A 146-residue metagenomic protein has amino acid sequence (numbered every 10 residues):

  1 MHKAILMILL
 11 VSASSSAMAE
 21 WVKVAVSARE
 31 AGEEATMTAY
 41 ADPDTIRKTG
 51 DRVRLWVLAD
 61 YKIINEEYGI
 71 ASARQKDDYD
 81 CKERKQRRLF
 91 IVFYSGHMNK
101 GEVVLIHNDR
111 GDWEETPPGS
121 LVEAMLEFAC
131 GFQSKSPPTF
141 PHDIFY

Functional and structural regions predicted by a protein language model:
M1-A4: Positively charged n-region of N-terminal signal peptides that target proteins for export
S12-S16: N-terminal signal peptide c-region/cleavage motif recognized by signal peptidases
A17-R74, D78-Y146: N-terminal secretory-pathway/extracellular module detecting exported/lumenal segments and adjacent signal-anchor/first
